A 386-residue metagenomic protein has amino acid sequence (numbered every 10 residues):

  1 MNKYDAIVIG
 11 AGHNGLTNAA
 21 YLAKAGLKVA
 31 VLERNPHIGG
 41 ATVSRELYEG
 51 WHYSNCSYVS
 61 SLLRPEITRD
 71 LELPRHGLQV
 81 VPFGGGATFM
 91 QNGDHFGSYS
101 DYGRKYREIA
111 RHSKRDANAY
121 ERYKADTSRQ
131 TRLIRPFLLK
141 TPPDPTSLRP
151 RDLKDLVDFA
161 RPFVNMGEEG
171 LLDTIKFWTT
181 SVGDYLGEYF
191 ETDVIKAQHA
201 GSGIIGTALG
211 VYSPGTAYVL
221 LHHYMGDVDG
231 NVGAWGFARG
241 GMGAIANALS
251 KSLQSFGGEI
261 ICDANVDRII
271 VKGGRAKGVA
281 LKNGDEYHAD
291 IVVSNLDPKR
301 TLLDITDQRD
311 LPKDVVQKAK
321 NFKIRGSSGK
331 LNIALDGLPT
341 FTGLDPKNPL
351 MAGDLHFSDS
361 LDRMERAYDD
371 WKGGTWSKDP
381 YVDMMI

Functional and structural regions predicted by a protein language model:
N2-T146: N-terminal glycine-rich phosphate/pyrophosphate-binding loop and immediately adjacent elements
V31-E33, A197-H199, C262, S294: General beta-strand structural signal in soluble alpha/beta enzymes
E33, E49, G84-G86, I204 (+10 more regions): Ligand-binding pocket scaffold of soluble enzyme catalytic domains
N55-S61, G203-L209, S328-K330: Glycine-rich phosphate/pyrophosphate-binding beta-alpha loops
S60, Y102, D116, Y120 (+8 more regions): Generic structural signal for well-ordered, non-membrane alpha-helical segments in soluble metabolic enzymes
N92-D94, G210-P214, I270-K277: A short, glycine/Asx- and small/polar-enriched loop/turn that sits immediately N-terminal to a beta-strand
S128-F256, D263: Active-site/ligand-binding neighborhood in enzyme catalytic cores
F237-R239, G258, N265-I386: Mid-domain catalytic core of redox enzymes that form a hydrophobic substrate pocket/lid adjacent to a catalytic redox
